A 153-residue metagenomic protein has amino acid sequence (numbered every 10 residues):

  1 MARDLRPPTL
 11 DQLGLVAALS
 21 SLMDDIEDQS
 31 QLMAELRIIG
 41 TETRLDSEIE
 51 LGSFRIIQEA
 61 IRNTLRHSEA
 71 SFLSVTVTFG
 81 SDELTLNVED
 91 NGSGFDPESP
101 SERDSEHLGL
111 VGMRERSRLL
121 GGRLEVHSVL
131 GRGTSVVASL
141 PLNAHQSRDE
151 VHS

Functional and structural regions predicted by a protein language model:
M1-S153: Coiled-coil dimerization/phosphotransfer module
